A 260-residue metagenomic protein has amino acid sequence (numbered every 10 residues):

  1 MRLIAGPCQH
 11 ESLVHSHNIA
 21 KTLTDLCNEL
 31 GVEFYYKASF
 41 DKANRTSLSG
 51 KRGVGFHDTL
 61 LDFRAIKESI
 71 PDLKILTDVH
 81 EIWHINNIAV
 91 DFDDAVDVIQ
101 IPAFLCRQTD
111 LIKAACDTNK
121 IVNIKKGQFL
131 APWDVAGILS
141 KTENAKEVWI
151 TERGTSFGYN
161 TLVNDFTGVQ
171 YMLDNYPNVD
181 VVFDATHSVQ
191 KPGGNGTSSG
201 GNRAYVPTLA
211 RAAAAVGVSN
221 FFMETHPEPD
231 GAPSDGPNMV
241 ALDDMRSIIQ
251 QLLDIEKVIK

Functional and structural regions predicted by a protein language model:
L3-L13, F34-F56, T225-D235: Glycine-rich, proline-tolerant flexible connector loops at the mouths of alpha/beta enzymes
H10-D25, V54-L61, G200-T208: Glycine-rich anion/phosphate-binding loops
S16-A20, I85-F104, T109-D117, P192-P227: A short alpha/beta connector and helix-capping loop motif
T22-L30, K51-L76, A115-I121, V169-V181 (+1 more regions): Alpha-helix-loop-beta-strand connector modules within alpha/beta enzyme cores
V32-S39, K74-V79, F183-A185, S219-E228: Short beta-strand segments at enzyme active-site cores
L48-H57, I75, Q100-L105, Y159-F166 (+3 more regions): Active-site-adjacent loop and "lid" segments of alpha/beta metabolic enzymes
V54-G55, I70-I85, V96-D110, K120-P132 (+1 more regions): Catalytic beta/alpha-barrel core
T118-T225: Catalytic alpha/beta core domains of metabolic enzymes, predominantly
